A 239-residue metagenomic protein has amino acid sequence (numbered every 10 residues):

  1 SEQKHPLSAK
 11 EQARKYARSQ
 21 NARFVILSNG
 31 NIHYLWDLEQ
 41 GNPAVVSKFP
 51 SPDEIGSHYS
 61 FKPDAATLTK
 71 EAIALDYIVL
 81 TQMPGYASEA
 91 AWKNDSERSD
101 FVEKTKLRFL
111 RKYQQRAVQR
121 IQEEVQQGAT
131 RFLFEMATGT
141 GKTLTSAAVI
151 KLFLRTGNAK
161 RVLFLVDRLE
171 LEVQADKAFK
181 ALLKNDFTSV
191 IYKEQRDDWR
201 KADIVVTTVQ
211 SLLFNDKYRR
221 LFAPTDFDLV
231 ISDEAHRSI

Functional and structural regions predicted by a protein language model:
S1-R161, E170-N185, R200-I204, Q210 (+1 more regions): ATP-dependent helicase/translocase motor core
Y16, R237-I239: Short, conserved "post-DEAD/DEAH" coupling segment immediately C-terminal to helicase motif II within the SF2/RecA-like
L35-W36, N215, I239: Extracytoplasmic/secreted cell-surface and envelope-processing proteins
V166: Short beta-strand/turn micro-motifs composed of small residues that flank or help shape donor/cofactor-binding pockets
L169, V190-D198, V209-F214: Conserved helicase motor
D233-E234: Walker B catalytic acidic pair
